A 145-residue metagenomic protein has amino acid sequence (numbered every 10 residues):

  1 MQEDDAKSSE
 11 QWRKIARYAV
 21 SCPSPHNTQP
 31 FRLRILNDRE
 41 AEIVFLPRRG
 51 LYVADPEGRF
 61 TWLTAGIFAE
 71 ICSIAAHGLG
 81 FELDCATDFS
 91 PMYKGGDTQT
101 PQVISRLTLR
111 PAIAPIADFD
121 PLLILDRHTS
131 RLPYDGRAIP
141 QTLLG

Functional and structural regions predicted by a protein language model:
M1-G145: Acidic, surface-exposed loops and disordered segments
